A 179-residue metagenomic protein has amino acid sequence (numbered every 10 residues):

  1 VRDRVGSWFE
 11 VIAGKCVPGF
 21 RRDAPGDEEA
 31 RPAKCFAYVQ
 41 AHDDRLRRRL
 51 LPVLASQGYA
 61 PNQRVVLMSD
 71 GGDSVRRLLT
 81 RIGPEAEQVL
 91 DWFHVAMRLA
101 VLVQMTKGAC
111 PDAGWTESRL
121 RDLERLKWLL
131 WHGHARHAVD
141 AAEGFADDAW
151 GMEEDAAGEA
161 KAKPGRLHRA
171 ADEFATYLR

Functional and structural regions predicted by a protein language model:
V1-R179: Catalytic center-proximal scaffold of phosphoryl-transfer enzymes
